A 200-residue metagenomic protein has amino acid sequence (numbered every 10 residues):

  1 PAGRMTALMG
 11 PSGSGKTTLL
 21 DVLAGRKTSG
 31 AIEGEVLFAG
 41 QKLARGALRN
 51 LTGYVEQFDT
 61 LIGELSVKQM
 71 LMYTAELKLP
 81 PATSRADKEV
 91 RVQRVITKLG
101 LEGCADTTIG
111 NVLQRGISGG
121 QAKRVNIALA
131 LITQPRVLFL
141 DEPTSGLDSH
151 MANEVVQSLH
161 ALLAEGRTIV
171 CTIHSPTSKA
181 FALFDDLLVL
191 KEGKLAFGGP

Functional and structural regions predicted by a protein language model:
P1, A24, I32-K42, L48-N50 (+1 more regions): Conserved ABC transporter NBD signature motif
T6, T17-S29: Short, conserved post-Walker A segment of ABC-type ATPase nucleotide-binding domains
M9-S12: The feature captures the beta-strand-to-loop junction immediately N-terminal to the Walker
Y54, F58, G63-P80, R91: Q-loop/switch helix immediately C-terminal to the Walker
M72, E76, D87-T108: Conserved ABC ATPase "signature" region
A130-L131: ABC ATPase C-loop
L138-E142: Catalytic Walker B motif of ABC-type/P-loop ATPase nucleotide-binding domains
A152-E165: Helical segment within the ABC ATPase nucleotide-binding domain
